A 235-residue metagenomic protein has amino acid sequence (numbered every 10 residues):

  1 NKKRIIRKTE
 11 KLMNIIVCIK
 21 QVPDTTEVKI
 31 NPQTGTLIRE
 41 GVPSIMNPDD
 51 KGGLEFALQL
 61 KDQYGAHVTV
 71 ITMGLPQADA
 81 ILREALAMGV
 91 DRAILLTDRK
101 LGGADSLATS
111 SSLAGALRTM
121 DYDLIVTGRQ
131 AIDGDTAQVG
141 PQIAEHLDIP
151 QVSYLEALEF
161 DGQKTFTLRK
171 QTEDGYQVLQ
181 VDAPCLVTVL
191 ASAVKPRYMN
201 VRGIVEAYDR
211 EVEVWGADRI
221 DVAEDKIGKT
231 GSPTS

Functional and structural regions predicted by a protein language model:
R7-S235: N-terminal glycine-rich FAD/FM-binding segment characteristic of electron-transfer flavoproteins
